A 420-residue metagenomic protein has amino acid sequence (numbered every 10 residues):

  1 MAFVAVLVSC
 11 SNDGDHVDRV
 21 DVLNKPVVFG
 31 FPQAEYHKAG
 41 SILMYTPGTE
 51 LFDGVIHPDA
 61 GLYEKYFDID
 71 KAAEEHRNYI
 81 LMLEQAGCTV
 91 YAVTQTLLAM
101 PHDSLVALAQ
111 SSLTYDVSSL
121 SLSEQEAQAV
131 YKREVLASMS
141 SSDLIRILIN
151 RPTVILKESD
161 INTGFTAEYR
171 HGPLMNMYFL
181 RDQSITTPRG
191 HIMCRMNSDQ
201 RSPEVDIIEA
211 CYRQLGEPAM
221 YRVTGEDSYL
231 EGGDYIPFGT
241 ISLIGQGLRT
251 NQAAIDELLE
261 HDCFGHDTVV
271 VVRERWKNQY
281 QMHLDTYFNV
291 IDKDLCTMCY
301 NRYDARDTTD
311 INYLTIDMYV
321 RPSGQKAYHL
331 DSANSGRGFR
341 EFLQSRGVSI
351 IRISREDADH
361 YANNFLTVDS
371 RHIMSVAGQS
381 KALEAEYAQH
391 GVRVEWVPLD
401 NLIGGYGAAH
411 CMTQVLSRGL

Functional and structural regions predicted by a protein language model:
V6-S9: C-terminal motif of bacterial Sec signal peptides marking the signal peptidase cleavage site
S11-D13: Bacterial signal peptide processing site
D18-L420: The feature marks the mature, well-folded catalytic cores of soluble enzymes
